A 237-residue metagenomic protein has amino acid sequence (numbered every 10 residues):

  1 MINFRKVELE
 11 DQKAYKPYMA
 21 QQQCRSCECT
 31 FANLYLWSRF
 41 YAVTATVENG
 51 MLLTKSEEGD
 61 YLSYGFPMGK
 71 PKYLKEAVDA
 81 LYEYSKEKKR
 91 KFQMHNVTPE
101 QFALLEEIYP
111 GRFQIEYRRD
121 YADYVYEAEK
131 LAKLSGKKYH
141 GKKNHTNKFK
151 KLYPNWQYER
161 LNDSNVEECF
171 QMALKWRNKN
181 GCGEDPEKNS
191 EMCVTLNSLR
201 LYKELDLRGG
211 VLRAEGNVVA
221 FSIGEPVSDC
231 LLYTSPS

Functional and structural regions predicted by a protein language model:
M1-E76, P186-N197: N-terminal charged segments
Q22, S26-Y41, W156-L232: A conserved beta-strand-loop-helix scaffold within acyl/acetyltransferase catalytic domains
E57-D60, E127-E129, E215, S228: Short acidic-glycine loop/turn motifs at beta-strand connectors
A80-K88: Conserved acyl-CoA
K88-V97: Conserved GNAT acetyl-CoA-binding A-motif
F102-R112: Short, aromatic/basic amphipathic alpha-helical patches
P110-P186: Acyltransferase donor/substrate-recognition loop-hinge adjacent to the catalytic core
Y233-S237: Conserved small/polar residues in nucleotide/adenosyl-binding loops
